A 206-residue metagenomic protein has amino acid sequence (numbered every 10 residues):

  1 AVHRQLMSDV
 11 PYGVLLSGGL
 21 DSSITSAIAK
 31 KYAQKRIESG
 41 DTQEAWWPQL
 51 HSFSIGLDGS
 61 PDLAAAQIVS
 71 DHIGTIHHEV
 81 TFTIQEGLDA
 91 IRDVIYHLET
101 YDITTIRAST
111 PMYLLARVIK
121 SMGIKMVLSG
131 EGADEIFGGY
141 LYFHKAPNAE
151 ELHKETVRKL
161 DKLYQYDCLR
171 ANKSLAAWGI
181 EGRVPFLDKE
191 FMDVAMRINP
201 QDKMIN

Functional and structural regions predicted by a protein language model:
A1-N206: ATP-dependent adenylate-handling active sites, centered on carboxylate activation for C-N bond formation
